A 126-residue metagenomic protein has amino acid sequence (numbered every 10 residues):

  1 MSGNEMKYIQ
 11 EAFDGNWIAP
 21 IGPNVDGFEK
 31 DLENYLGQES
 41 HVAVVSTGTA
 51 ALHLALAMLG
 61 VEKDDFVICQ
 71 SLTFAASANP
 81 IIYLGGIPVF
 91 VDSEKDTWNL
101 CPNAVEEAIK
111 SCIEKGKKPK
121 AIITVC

Functional and structural regions predicted by a protein language model:
M1-A19: N-terminal "arm"/small-domain region of PLP-dependent enzymes with the aminotransferase-like
Q10, D14, E29-E33, H53 (+4 more regions): Solvent-exposed, non-membrane alpha-helical residues enriched in polar/charged side chains
I21-F66, P80-I82, F90-D92, E114: Phosphate-binding glycine-rich loop
V44, C69, A121-T124: A short beta-strand submotif of the Rossmann-like class I SAM-dependent methyltransferase core that lines
L72, S93-K95: Active-site loop/turn elements of alpha/beta-hydrolase fold enzymes, especially the short glycine-/histidine-rich
T73-A78: Conserved coil-to-alpha-helix start sites within the AMP-binding
G85: Structured binding elements
D96-C126: Active-site phosphate-binding strand-loop segment of PLP-dependent enzymes
